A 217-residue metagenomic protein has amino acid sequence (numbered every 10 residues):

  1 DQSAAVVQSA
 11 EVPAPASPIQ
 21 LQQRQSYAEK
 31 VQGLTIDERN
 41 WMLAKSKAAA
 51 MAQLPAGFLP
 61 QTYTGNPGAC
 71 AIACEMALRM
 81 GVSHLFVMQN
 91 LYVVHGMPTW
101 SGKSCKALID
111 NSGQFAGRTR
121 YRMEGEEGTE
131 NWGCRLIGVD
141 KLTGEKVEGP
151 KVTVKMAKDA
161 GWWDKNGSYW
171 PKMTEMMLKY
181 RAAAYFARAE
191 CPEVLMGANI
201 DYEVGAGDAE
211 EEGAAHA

Functional and structural regions predicted by a protein language model:
D1-A217: Polyanion-binding surfaces on beta-sheet-dominated domains and ring/shell assemblies
